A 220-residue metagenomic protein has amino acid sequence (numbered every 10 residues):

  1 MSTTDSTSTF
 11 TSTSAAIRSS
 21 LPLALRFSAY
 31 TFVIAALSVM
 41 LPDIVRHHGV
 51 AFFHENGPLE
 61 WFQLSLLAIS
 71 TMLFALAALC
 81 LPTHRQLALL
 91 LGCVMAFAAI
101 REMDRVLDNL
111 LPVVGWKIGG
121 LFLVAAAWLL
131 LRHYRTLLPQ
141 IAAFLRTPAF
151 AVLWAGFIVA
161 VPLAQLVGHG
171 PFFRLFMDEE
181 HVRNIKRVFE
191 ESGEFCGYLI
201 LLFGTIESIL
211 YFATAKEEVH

Functional and structural regions predicted by a protein language model:
I17-S20, L76-Q86, T136-P148: Membrane-interface helix-boundary motifs at transmembrane edges
L23-T31, P82-C93, P148-W154: Membrane-interfacial loop-to-transmembrane alpha-helix junctions, especially the N-terminal start
Y30-A36, Q63-L76, G119-H133, S192-S208: Hydrophobic cores of alpha-helical transmembrane segments in multi-pass inner/ER membrane proteins, independent
S38-R46, A98-L107, V159-D178: C-terminal ends of transmembrane alpha-helices and the immediately adjacent extracellular/lumenal or cytosolic loop
I44-N56, M72-Q86: Short juxtamembrane and helix-loop transition motifs at transmembrane-helix boundaries in membrane proteins
F52-F62, H181-F195: Short aromatic-rich membrane-water interface segments that cap or initiate transmembrane helices in multi-pass membrane
H54-L67, Q86-L89, K117: Structural signature of hydrophobic alpha-helical transmembrane segments
G92-R146: Membrane-proximal helix-loop-helix units in multi-pass membrane proteins
